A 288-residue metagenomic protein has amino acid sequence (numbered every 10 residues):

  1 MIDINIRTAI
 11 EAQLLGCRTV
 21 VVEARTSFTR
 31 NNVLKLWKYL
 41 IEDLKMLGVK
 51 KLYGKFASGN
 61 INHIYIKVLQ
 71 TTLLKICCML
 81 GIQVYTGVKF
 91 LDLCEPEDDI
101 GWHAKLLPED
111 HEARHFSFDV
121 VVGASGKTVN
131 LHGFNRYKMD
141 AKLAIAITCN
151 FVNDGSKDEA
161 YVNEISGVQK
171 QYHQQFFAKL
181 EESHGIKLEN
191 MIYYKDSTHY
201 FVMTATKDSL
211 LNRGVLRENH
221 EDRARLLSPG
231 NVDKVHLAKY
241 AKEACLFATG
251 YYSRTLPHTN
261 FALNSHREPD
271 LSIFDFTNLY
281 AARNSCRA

Functional and structural regions predicted by a protein language model:
M1-V22: N-terminal Rossmann-like FAD-binding beta1-loop-alpha1 element of flavoenzymes
N5, S27-N31, D43, L52-Y53 (+7 more regions): Eukaryotic short linear interaction motifs
N5-I6, L34-K38, H63-Q70, G87 (+5 more regions): Generic preference for well-ordered alpha-helical elements
N5-T8, S27-N32, Q70-T71, F90-L91 (+3 more regions): Eukaryotic intrinsically disordered and solvent-exposed regulatory patches
E11-L15, A24-I61: N-terminal FAD cofactor-binding segment of flavoenzymes
D43-K51, F56-L131: Feature captures the FAD/FMN-dependent oxidoreductase FAD-binding
T128-A178: Central beta-strand plus flanking loop segment that forms part of the substrate or channel wall within the catalytic
Q169-R287: Conserved FAD/dinucleotide-binding core of flavoprotein oxidoreductases
